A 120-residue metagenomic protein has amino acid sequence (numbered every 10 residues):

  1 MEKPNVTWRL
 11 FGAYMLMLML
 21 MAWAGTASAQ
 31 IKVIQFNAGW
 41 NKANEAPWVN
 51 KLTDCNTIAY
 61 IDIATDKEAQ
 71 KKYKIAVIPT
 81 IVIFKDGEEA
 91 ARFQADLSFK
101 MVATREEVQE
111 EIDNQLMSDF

Functional and structural regions predicted by a protein language model:
M1-T7: N-terminal secretory signal peptides that target proteins for export/translocation
G12-W23: Bacterial N-terminal signal peptides
A27-A59: Local sequence-structure signature of Cys/Sec-based thiol-disulfide redox active-site neighborhoods
K32-Q35, T80-V82, R92: Soluble periplasmic/extracytoplasmic beta-strand elements of cell-envelope proteins
K42, I63, M101-R105: Solvent-exposed, acidic/flexible segments
I63-Q70: N-terminal post-signal-peptidase region of extra-cytosolic proteins
Y73-I83: Structural micro-motif
I83-F120: Non-catalytic, surface beta->alpha helical segment in thiol-disulfide oxidoreductase systems
